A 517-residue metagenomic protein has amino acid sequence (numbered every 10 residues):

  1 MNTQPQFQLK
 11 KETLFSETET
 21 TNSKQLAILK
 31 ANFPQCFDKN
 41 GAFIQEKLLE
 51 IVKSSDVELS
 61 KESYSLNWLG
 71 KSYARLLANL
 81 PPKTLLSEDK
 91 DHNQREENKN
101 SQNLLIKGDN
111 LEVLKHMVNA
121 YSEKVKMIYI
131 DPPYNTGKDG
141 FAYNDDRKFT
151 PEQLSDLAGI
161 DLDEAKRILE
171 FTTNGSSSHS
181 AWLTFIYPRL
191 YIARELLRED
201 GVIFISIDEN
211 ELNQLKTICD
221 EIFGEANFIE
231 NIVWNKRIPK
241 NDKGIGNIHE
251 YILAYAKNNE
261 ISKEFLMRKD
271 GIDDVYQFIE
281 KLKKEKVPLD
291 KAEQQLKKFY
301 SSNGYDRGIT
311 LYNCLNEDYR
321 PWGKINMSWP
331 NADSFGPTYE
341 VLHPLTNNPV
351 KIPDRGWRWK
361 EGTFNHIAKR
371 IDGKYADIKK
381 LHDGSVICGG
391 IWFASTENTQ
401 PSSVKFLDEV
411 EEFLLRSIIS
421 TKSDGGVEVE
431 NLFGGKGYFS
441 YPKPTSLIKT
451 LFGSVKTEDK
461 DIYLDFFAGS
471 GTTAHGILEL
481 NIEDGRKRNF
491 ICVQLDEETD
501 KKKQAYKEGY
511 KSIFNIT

Functional and structural regions predicted by a protein language model:
M1-Y129, Y134-P188, W359, K369-I378: DnaQ-like (DEDDh/DEDDy) 3′-5′ exonuclease domain used for proofreading and 3′-end trimming on nucleic acids
W68, N110, F141-L154, L183 (+2 more regions): Conserved S-adenosyl-L-methionine
H116, A120-Y121, Y129, L289-L432 (+3 more regions): Segments forming glycine/polar-rich beta-alpha architectures that bind adenosine-containing cofactors
M117, G137-R147, K216-T217, N231 (+4 more regions): Short, solvent-exposed loop/turn and secondary-structure capping segments
Y121-V125, R194-G201, E221-N231, S454-D461 (+2 more regions): Secondary-structure transition/capping motifs at alpha-helix termini and the adjoining loop/turn into the next element
I168-N231, I491, F514-I516: Conserved Class I SAM-dependent methyltransferase catalytic core
A226-G244: Short, surface-exposed recognition loops and adjoining beta-strand edges that mediate ligand/DNA contacts, enriched
K240-T310: Flexible, glycine-/basic-rich loop-and-beta segments that form/coincide with the SAM-dependent methyltransferase
